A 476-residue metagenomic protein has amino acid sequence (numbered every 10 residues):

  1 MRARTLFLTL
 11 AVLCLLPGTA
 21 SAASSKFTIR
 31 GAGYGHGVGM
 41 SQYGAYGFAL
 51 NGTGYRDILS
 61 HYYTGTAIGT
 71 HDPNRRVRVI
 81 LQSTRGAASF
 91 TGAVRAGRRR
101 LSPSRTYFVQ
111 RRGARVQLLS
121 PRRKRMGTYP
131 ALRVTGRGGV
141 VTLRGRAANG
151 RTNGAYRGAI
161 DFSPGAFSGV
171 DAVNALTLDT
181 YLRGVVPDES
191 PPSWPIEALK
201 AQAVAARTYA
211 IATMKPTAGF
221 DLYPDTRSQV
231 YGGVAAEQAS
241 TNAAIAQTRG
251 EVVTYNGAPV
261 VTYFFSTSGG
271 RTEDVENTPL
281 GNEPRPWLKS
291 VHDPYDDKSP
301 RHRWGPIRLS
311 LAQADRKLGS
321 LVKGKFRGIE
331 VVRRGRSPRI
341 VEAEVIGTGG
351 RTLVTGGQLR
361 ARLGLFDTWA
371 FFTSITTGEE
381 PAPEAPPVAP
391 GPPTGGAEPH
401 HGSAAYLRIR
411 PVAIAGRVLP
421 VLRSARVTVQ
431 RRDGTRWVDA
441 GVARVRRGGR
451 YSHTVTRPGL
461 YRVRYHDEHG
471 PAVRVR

Functional and structural regions predicted by a protein language model:
M1-V412, R417-V421, R426-D433, R444-R447 (+3 more regions): Conserved, single-site charged/polar hotspot
V438-A440: A structural motif specific to WD40 beta-propellers
